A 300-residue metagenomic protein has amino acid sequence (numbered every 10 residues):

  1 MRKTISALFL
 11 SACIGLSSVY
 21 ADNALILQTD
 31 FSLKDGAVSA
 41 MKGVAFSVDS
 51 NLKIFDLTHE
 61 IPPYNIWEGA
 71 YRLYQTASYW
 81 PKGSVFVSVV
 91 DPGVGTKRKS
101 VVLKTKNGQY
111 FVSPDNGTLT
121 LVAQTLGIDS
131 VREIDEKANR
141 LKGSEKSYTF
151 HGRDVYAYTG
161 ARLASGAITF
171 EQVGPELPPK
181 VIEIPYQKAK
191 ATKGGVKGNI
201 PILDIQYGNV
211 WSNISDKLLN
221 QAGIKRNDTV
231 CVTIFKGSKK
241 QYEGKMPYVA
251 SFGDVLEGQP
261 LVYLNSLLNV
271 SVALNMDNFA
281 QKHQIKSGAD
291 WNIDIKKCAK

Functional and structural regions predicted by a protein language model:
M1-A7: Positively charged n-region of N-terminal signal peptides that target proteins for export
A7-S17: Bacterial N-terminal signal peptides
V19-A21: Boundary at the C-terminal end of the N-terminal hydrophobic targeting segment
A24, G36, V48-I54, Y64-Y71 (+2 more regions): Active-site histidine-anchored catalytic micro-motif
I26-L33, V38-S39: N-terminal signal-anchor module of multipass membrane proteins
V44, V48-N51, T76-W80, T125 (+2 more regions): Change "in soluble alpha/beta enzymes" to "in soluble alpha/beta proteins
K142-R226: Anionic-ligand-binding alpha/beta catalytic cores of soluble enzymes and soluble regulatory domains that recognize
V210-Q284: A conserved acidic, glycine/proline-rich C-terminal tail/linker
